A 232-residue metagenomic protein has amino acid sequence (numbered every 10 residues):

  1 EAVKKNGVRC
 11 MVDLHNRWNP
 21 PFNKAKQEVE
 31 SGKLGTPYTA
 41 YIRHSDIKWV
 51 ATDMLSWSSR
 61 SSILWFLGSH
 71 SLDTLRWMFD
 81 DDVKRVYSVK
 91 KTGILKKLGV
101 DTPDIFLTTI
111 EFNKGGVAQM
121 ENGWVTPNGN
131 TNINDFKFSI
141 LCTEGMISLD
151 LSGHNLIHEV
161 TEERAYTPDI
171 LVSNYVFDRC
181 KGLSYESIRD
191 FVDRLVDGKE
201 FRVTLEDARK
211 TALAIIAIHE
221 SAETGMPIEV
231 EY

Functional and structural regions predicted by a protein language model:
E1-A2: Beta-loop-alpha module in the N-terminal Rossmann-like domain of NAD(P)-dependent dehydrogenases, especially those
K5, R9, D190-Y232: C-terminal helix-rich "cap/oligomerization" subdomain common to oxidoreductases
N6-M11, N16-V100, G225: Predominantly a Rossmann-like dinucleotide-binding segment in NAD(P)-dependent oxidoreductases
T52-R60, A165-N174: Short glycine/proline- and charge-enriched loop/turn segments that cap or connect secondary-structure elements
S61-S62, Y175-R179, K199-F201, L205: Active-site rim elements
D73-H154, Y185-K199: Contiguous beta-strand/loop segments that form the cofactor/metal-binding neighborhood of enzyme cores
F138, G153-P168: Short polybasic amphipathic segments
V176-I188: Active-site loop of classical SDR/Rossmann-like NAD(P)-dependent oxidoreductases, centered on the catalytic Tyr-X3-Lys
